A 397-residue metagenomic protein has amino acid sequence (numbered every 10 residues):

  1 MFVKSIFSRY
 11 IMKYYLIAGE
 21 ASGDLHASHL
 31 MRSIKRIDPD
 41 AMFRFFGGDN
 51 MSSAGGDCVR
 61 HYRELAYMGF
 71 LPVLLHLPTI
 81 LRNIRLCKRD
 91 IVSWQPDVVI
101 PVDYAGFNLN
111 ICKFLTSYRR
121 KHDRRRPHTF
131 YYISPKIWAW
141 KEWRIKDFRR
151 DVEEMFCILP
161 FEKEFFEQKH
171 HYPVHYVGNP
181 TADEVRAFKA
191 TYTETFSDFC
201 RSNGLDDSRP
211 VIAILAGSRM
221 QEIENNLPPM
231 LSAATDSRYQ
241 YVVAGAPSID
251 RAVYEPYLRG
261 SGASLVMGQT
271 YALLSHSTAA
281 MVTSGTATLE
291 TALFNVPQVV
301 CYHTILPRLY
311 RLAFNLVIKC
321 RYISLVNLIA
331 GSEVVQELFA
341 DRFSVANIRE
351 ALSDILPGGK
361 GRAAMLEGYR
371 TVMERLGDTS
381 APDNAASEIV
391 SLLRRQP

Functional and structural regions predicted by a protein language model:
F2-P397: Nucleotide-activated sugar donor-binding and catalytic core shared by glycosyltransferases and related lipid-linked
